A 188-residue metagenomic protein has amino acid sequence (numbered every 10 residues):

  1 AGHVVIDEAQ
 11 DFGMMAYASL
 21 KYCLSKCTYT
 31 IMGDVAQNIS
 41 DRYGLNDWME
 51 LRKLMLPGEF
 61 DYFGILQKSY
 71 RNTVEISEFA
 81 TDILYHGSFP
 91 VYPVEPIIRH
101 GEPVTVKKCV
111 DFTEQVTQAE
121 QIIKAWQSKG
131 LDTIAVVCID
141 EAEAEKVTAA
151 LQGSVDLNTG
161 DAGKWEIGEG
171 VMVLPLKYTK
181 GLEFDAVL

Functional and structural regions predicted by a protein language model:
G2-H3, Q10-L188: Conserved helicase motor core of SF1/SF2 NTP-dependent helicases
